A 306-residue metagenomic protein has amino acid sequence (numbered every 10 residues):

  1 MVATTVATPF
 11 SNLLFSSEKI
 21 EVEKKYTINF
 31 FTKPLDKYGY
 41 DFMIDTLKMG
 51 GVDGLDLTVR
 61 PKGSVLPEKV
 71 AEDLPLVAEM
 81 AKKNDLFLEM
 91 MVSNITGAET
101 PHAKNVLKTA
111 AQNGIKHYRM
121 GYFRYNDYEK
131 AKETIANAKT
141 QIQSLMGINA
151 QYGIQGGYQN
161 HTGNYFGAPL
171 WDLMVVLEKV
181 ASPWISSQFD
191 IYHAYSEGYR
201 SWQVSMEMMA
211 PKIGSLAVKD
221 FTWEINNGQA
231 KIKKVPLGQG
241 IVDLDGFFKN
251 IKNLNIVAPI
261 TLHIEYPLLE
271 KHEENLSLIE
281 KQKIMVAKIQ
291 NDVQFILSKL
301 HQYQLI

Functional and structural regions predicted by a protein language model:
A3-S11, I44, T96-S186, V286: Active-site acidic/histidine proton-transfer and metal-coordination neighborhood in alpha/beta enzyme cores
T4-T5, S17-T27, T32, Y38-K48 (+4 more regions): Histidine-acidic metal/acid-base catalytic patches
I20-E23, I44-M49, E68-L88, H102-I115 (+4 more regions): Acidic (Asp/Glu)-rich catalytic clusters
Y26-Y38, M91-T100, Y128-I135: Active-site mouth loops of central-metabolism enzymes
F31-L35, T58-K62, S93-T96, F123-Y125 (+4 more regions): Active-site beta-loop-alpha junctions enriched in small/polar residues
D56-A78, E129-K130: Glycine-rich, proline-tolerant flexible connector loops at the mouths of alpha/beta enzymes
V65-V70, G97-T109, Y122-T134, N227-V235 (+1 more regions): Surface-exposed, active-site-proximal loop segments in enzymatic domains
